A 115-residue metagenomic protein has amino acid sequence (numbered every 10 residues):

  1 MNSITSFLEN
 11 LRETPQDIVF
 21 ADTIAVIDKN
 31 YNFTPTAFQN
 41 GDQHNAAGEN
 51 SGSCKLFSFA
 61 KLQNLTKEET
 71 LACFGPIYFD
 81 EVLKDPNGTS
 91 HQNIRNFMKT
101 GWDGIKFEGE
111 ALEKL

Functional and structural regions predicted by a protein language model:
T5-G41: N-terminal first-folded block
L11, I27-Y31, A60-N64, M98-G101: Generic structural signal for hydrophobic core residues of well-folded globular domains
D42-Q92: Amphipathic protein-protein interaction modules
T89-L115: Long, compositionally biased
